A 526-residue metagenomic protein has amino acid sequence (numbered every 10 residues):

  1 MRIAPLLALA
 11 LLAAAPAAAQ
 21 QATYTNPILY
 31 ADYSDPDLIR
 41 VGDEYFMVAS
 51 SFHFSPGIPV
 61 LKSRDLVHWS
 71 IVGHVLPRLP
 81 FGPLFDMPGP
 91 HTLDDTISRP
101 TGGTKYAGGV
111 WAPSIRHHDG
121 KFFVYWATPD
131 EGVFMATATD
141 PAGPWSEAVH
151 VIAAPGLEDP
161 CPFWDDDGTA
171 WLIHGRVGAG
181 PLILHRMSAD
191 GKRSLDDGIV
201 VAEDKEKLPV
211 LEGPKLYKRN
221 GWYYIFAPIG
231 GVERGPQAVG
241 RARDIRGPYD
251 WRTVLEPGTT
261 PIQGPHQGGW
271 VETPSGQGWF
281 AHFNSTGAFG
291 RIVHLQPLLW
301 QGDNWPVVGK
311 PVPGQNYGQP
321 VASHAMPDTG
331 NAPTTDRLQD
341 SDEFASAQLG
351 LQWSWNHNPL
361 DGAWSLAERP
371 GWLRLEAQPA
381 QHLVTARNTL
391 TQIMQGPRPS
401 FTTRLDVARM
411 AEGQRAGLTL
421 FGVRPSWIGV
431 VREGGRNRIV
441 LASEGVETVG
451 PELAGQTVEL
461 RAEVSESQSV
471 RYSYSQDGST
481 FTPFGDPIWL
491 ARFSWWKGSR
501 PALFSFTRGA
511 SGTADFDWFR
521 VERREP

Functional and structural regions predicted by a protein language model:
A4-A14: Bacterial N-terminal signal peptides
A19-P526: Carbohydrate-active catalytic/glycan-binding domains of CAZyme proteins, especially the secreted or lumenal ectodomains
